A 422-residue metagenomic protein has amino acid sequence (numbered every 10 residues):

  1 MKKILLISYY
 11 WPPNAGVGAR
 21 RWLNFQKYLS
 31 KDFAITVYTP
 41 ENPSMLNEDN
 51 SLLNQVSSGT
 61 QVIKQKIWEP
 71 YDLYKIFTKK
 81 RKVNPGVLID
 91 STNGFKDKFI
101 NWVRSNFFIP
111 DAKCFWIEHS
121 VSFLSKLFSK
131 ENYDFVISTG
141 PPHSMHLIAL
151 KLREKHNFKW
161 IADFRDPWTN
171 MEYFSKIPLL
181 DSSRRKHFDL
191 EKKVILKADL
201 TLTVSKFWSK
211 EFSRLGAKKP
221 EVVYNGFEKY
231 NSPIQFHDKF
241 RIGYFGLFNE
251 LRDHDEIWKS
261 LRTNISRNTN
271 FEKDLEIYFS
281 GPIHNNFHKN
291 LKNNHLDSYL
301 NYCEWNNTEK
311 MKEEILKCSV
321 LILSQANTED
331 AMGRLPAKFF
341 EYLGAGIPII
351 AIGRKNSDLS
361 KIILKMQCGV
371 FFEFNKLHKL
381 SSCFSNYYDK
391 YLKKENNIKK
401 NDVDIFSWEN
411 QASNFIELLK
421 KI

Functional and structural regions predicted by a protein language model:
M1-W22, T39-P43, Y244: Nucleotide-activated donor-dependent transferases that construct or modify glycoconjugates
N24, F107, S125, S144-L147 (+3 more regions): Membrane-proximal helix-turn-helix segments that form the acceptor-binding/catalytic region of lipid-linked
V37-E118: A conserved catalytic-core segment of Leloir-type glycosyltransferases
D199, I315-M332, I350: Acidic donor-binding loop of glycosyltransferase active sites
F207, V223-G226: Carbohydrate-associated surface elements
Q235-R252, W258-R262: Conserved donor-binding/catalytic core segment of Leloir-type glycosyltransferases
D274, F279-G281, N286-K312: Nucleotide-activated donor-binding/catalytic signature segment of Leloir-type glycosyltransferases, i.e., the conserved
N375-S381, D389-K421: A charged, aromatic-enriched C-terminal amphipathic alpha-helix characteristic of glycosyltransferases across folds
